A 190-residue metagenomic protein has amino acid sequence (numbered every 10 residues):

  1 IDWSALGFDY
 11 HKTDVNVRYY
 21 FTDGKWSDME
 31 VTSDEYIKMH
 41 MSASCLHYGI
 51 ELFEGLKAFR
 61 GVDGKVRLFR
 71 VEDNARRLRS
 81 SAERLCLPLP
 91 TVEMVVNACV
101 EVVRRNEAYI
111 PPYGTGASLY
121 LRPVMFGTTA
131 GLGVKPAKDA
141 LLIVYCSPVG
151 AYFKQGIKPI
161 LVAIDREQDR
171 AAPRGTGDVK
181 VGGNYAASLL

Functional and structural regions predicted by a protein language model:
I1-R105, G131-L190: Helix-start/capping segments and mature chain N-termini
K65, P111-P112: Intrinsically disordered, low-complexity coil segments
A108: Non-catalytic nucleic-acid-binding/docking modules located in mid-to-C-terminal regions of nucleic-acid enzymes
P112-Y113, A137: Charged mid-protein connector segments
G114-F126: Extended, Lys/Arg-enriched charged tracts that mediate electrostatic binding to polyanionic substrates
